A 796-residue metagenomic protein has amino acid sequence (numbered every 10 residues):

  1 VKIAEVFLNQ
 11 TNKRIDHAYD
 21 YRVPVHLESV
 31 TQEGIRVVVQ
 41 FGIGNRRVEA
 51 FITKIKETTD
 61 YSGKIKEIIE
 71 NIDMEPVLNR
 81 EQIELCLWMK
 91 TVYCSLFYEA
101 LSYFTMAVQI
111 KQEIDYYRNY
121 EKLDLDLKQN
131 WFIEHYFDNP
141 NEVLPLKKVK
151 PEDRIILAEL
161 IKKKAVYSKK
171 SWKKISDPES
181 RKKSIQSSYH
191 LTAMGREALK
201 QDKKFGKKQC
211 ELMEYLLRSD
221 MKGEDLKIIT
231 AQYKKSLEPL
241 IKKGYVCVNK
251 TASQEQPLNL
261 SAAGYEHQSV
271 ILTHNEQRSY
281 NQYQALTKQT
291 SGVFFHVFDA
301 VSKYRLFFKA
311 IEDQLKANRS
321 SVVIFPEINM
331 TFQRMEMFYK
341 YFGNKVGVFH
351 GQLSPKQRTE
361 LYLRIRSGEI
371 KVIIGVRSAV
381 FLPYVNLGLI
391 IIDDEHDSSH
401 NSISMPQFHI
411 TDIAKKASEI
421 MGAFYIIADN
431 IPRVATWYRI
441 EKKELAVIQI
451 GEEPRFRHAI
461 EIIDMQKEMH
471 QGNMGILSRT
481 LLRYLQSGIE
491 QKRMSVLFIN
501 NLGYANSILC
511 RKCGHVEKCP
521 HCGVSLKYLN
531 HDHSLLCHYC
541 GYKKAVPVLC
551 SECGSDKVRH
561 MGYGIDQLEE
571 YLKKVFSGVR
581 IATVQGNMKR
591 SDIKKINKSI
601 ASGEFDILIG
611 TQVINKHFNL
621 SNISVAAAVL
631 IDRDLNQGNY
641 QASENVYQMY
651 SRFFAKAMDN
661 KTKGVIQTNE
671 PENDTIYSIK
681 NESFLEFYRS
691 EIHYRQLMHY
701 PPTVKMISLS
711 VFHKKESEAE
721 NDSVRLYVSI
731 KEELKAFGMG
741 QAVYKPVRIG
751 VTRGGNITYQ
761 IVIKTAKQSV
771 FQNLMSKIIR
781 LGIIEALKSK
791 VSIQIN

Functional and structural regions predicted by a protein language model:
V1-D429, A435-R455, N721, R725 (+5 more regions): Accessory, non-ATPase domains that flank or precede helicase/AAA+ motor cores in DNA-metabolism machines
N12-R14, N530, H699-V704, T752-N756: Short, flexible turn/loop "capping" segments at secondary-structure junctions
G264-Y280, K288-K371, G375-E720, I761 (+1 more regions): Inter-lobe coupling/hinge segments of SF2-like helicase ATPases
F687-L697, K735-I749: Short amphipathic beta-strand starts and helix->beta connectors
S708, S729-I730: Charged, amphipathic alpha-helical segments and their flanking helix caps
